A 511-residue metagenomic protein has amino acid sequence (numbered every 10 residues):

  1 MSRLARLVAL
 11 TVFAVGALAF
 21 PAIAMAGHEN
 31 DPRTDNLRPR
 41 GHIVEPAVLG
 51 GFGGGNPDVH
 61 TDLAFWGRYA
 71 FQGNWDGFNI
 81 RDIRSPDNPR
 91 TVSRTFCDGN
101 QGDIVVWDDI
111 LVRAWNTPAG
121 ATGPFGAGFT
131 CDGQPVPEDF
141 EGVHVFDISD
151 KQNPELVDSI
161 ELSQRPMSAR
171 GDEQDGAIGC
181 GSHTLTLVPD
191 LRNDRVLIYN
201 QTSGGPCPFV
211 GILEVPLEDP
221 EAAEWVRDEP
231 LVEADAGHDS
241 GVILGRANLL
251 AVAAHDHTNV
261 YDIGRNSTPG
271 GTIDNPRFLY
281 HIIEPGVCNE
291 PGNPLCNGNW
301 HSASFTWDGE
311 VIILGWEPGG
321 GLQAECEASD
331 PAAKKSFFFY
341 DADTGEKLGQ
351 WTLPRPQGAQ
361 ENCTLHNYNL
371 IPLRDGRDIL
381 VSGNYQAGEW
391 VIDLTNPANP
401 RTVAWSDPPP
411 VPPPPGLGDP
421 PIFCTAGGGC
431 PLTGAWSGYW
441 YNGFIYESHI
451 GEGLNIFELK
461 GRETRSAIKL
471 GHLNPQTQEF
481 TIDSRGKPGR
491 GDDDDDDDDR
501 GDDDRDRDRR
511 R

Functional and structural regions predicted by a protein language model:
M1-A5: N-terminal secretory signal peptides that target proteins for export/translocation
V8-F20: Bacterial N-terminal signal peptides
F20, A24-D492, R510-R511: Feature marking well-ordered beta-strand scaffolds used for ligand recognition
G491-D508: Long, acidic low-complexity intrinsically disordered regions
